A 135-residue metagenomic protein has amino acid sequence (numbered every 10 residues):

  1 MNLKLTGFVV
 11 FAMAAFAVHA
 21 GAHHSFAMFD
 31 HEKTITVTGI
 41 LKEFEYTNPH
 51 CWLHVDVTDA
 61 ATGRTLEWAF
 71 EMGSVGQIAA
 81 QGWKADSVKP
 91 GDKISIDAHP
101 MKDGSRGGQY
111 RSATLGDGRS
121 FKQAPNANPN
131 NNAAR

Functional and structural regions predicted by a protein language model:
G7-V18: Bacterial N-terminal signal peptides
G21-I35: Short boundary/loop segments of OB/S1/cold-shock single-stranded nucleic-acid-binding domains
T34-P49: Structural detector for short beta-strands of small beta-barrel domains
T47-T58: Short aromatic-glycine-enriched beta-strand elements
M72-A80: Short, structured beta-strand/loop micro-motifs enriched in basic residues and often containing a Trp
A80-S95: Short nucleic-acid-contacting surface segments enriched for D/E, G, S/T with interspersed K/R
M101-P125: OB-fold/S1-family single-stranded nucleic acid-binding modules
